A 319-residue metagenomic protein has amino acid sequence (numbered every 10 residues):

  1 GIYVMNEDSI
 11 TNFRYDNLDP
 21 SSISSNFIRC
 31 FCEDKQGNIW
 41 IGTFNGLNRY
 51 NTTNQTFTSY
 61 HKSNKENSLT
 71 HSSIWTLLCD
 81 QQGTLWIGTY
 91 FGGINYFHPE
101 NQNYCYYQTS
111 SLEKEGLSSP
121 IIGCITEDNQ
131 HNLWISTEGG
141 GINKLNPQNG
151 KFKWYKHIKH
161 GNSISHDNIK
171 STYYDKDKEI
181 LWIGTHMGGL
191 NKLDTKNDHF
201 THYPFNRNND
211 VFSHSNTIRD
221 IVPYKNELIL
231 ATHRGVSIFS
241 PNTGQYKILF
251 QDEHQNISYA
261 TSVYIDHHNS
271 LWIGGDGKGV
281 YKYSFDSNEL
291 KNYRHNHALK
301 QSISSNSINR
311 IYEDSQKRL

Functional and structural regions predicted by a protein language model:
G1-L319: Carboxylate-rich, polar loop motifs that coordinate divalent cations or form catalytic acidic clusters
